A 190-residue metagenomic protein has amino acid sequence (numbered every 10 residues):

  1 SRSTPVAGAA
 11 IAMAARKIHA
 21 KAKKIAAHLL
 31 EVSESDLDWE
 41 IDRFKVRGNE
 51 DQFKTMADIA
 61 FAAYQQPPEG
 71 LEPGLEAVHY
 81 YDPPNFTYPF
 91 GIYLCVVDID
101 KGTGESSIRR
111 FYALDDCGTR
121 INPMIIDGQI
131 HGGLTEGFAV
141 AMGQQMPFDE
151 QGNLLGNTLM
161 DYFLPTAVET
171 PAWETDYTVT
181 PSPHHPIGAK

Functional and structural regions predicted by a protein language model:
S1-K190: C-terminal catalytic domains of large/alpha subunits in multi-subunit enzymes
